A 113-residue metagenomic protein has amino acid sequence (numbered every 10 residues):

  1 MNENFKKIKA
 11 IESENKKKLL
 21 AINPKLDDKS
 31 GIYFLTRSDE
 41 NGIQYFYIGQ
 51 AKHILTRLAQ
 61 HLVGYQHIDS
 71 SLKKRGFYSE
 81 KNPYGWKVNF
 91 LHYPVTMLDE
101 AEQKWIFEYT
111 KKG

Functional and structural regions predicted by a protein language model:
M1-Q60, H92-A101: GIY-YIG nuclease catalytic motif and its immediate N-terminal context
R37, V63, T110: Hydrophobic/aromatic-lined pockets within catalytic cores
I54-E100: Conserved short loop/helix modules at catalytic or binding sites in compact beta-alpha or helix-hairpin-helix contexts
M97-G113: Domain-level recognition of nuclease-like catalytic cores that cleave nucleotide substrates
